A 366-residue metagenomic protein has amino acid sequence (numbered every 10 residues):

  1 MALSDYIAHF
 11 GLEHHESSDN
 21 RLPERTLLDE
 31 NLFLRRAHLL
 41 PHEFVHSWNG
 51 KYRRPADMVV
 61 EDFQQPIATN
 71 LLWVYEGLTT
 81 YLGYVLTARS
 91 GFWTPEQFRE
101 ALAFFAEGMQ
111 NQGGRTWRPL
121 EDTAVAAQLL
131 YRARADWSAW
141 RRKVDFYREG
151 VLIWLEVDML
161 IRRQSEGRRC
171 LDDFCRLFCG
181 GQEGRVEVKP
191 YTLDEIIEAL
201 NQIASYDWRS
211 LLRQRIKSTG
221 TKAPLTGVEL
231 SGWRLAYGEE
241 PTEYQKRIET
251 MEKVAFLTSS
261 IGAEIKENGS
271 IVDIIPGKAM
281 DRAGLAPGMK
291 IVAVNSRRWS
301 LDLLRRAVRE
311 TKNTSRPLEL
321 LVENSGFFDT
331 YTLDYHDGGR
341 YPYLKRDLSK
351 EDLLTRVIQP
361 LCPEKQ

Functional and structural regions predicted by a protein language model:
M1-L72, L78: Juxtacatalytic substrate-recognition/specificity segment
F10, E30, L34, H38 (+6 more regions): Hydrophobic alpha-helical scaffolding
S18-L27, Y52-R53, Q64-R115, F327: Post-HExxH zinc-binding segment in Zn-dependent metallohydrolases
G83-Y84, F92-Q366: C-terminal recognition in membrane/secretory proteostasis and scaffolding
